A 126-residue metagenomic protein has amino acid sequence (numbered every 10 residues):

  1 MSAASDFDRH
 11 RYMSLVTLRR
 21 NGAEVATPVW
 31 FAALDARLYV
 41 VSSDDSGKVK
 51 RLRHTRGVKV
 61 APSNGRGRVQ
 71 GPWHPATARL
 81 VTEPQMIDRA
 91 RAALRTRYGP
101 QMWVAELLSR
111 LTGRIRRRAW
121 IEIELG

Functional and structural regions predicted by a protein language model:
M1-S14, R68: Extreme N-terminal tail/first-helix region
H10-D44, V58-P62, G71-P75: Short beta-strand segments
D45-G126: Short, structured beta-strand-loop surface elements
